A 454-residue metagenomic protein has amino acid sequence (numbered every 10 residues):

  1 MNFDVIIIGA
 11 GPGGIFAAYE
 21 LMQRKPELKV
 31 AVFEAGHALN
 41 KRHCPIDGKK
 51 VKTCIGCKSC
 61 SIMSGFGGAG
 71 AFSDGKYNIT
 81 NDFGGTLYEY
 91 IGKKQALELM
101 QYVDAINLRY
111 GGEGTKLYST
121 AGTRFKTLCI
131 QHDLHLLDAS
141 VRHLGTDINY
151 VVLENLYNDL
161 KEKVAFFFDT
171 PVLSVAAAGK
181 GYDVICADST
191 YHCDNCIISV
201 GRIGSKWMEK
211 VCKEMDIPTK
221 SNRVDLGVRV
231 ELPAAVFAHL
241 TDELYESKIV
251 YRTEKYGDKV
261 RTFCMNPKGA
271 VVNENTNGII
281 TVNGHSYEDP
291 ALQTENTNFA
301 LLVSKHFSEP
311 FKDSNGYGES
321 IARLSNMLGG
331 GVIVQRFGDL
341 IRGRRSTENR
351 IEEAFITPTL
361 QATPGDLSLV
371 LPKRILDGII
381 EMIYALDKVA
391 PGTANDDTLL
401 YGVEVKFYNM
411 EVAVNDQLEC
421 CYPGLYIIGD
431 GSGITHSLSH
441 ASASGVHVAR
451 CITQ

Functional and structural regions predicted by a protein language model:
M1-G84, A121-T123, T127-Q454: Residues forming the flavin
G65-T115: Dinucleotide-binding Rossmann-like beta1-alpha1 core, especially the glycine-rich loop that anchors the ADP
M100-D104, K116, K126-L134: Extended, charge- and Ser/Thr-rich helical segments
